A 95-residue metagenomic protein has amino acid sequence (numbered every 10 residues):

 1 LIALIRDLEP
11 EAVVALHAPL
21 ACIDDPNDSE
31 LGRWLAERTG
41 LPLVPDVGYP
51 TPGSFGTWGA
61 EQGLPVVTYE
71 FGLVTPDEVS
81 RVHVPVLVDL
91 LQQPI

Functional and structural regions predicted by a protein language model:
L1-I95: Structured catalytic-domain cores with a bias toward divalent-metal coordination
